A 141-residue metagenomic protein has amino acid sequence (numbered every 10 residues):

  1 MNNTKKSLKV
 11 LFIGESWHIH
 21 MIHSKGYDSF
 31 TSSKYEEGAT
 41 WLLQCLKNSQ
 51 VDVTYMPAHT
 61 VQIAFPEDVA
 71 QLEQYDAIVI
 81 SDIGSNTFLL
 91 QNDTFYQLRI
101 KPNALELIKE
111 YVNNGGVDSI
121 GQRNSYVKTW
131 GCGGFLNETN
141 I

Functional and structural regions predicted by a protein language model:
M1-S85, R123-N124: Aromatic-Pro/Gly-enriched surface loop or interdomain linker that acts as a lid/target-recognition segment
A70-Q71, G84-I141: A glycine-rich, often tryptophan-bearing local segment used as a flexible ligand/cofactor-contacting loop or short
